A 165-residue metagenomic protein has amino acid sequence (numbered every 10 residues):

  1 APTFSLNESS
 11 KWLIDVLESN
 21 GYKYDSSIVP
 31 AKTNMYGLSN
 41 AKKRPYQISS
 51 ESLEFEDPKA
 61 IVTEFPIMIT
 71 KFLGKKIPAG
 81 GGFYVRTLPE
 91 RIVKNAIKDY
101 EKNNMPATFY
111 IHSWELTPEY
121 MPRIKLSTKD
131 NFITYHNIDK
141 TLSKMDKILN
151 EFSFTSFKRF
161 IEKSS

Functional and structural regions predicted by a protein language model:
T3-M105, F109-Y110: Active-site-adjacent pocket scaffolds in enzyme catalytic domains
G21-Y24, T87-S165: C-terminal domain-boundary segment and adjacent tail
